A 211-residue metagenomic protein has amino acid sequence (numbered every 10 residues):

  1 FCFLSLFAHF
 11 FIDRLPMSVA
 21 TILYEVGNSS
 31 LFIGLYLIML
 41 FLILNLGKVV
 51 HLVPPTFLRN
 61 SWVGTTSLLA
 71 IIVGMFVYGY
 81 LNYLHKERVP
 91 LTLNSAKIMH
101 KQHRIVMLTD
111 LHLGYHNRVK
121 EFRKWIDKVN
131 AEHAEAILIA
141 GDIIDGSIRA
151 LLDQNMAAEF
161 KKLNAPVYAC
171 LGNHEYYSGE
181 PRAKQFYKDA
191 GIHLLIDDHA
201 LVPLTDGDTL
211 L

Functional and structural regions predicted by a protein language model:
F1-L84: Non-catalytic terminal accessory segments
M17, E87, K188-D189: A generic, residue-level signal for flexible/boundary positions that often mark functional hotspots
Y24-S29, L52-T66, R88-K101, E121-A134: Alpha-helical membrane-embedding segments and immediately adjacent membrane-interface amphipathic helices
I72-K97, G114-K120: Hydrophobic alpha-helical transmembrane segments in integral membrane proteins
N94-L211: Soluble catalytic domains of enzymes that build or remodel membrane lipids, polysaccharides, and related
